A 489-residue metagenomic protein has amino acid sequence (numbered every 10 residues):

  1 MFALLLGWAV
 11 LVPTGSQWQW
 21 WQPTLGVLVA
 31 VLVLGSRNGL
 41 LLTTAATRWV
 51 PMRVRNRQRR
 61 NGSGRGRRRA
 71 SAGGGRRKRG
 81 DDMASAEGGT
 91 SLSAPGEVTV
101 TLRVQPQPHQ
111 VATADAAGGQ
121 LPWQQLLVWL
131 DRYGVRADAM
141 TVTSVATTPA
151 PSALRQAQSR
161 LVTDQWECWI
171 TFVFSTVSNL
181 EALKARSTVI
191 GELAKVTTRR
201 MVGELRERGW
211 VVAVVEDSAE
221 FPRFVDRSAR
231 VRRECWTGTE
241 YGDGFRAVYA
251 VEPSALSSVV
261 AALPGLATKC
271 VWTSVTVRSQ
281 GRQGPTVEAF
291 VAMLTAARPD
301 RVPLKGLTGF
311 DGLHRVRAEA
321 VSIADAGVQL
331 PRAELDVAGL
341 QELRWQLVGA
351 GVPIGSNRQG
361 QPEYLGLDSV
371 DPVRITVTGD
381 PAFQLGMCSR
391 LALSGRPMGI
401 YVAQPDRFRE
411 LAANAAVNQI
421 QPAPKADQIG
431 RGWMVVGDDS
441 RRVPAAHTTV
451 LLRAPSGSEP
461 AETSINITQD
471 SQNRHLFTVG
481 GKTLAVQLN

Functional and structural regions predicted by a protein language model:
M1-A72, T449-A454, P460-N489: N-terminal alpha-helical membrane-insertion module
Q17, W21, L25, R77-R79 (+3 more regions): Amphipathic, alpha-helical segments enriched in basic
L32-V135, T148, L340-E342, G349 (+1 more regions): N-terminal topogenic membrane-targeting module
P108, A146-T148, F174-L180: Short loop/turn segments at secondary-structure transitions that flank enzyme active sites
V135-V145, A213-D217: Short beta-strand elements
A146-A150, E220-P222: Short, internal active-site loops enriched in acidic
T148-L161: Charged, often glycine-rich, active-site loop that binds/positions anionic groups
S159-A416, I420-N489: Membrane-proximal, solvent-exposed terminal domains/tails of membrane-associated proteins
